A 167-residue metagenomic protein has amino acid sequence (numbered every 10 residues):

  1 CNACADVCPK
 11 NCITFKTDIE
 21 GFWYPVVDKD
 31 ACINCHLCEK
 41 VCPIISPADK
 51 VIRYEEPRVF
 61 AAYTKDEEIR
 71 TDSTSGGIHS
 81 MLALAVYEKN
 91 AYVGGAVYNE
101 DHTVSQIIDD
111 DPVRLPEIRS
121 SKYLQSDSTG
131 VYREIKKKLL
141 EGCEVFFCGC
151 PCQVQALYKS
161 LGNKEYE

Functional and structural regions predicted by a protein language model:
C1-C4, N34-C38, G76-G77, G149: Glycine-centered flexibility sites
A3-V26, H36-Y54: Iron-sulfur cluster-binding cysteine motifs and their immediate structural context in ferredoxin-like electron-transfer
D30-A31: Short, charged amphipathic alpha-helical surface segments
S46-E167: Iron-sulfur-associated redox domains of electron-transfer enzymes in respiratory and anaerobic energy metabolism
